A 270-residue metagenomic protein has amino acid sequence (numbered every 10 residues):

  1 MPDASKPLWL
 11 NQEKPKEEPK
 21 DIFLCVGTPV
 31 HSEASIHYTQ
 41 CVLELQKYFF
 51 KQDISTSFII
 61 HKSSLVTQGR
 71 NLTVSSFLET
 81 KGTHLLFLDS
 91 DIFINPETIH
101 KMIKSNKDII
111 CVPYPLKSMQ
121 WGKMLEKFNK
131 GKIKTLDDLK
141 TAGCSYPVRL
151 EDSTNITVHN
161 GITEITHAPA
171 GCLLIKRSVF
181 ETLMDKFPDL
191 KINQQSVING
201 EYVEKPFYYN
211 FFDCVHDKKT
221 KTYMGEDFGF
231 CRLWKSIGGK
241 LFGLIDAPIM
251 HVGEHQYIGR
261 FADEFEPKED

Functional and structural regions predicted by a protein language model:
M1-S64, Q68: N-proximal low-complexity "stem/linker" segments adjacent to membrane-targeting elements
P2-I22, D185-D270: C-terminal catalytic/acceptor-binding lobe
I59-K62, P113, I245: Residue-level recognition of beta-strand->loop/alpha-helix junctions
V66-R70, L139, D227: Conserved donor sugar-nucleotide recognition element shared by glycan-biosynthetic enzymes
N71-H84: Active-site nucleotide-sugar/metal-binding loop of Leloir-type enzymes
V74, N95-D213: Conserved catalytic core of nucleotide-sugar-dependent glycosyltransferases
G82-F93: Short beta-strand-to-loop acidic/aromatic patch adjacent to the donor-nucleotide binding site
H84, I109, L241: Short, Asp-centered acidic motifs that coordinate Mg2+ and/or phosphate in catalytic or ligand-binding sites
